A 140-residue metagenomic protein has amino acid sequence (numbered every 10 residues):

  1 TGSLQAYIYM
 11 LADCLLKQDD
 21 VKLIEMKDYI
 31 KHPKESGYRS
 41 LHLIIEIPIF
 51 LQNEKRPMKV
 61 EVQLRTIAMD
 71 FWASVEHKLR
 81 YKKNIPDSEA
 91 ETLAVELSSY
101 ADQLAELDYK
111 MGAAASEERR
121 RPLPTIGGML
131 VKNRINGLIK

Functional and structural regions predicted by a protein language model:
T1-M111: Long beta-strand-rich cores associated with HINT superfamily self-processing modules
L107-K140: Intrinsically disordered, low-complexity acidic/polar and Pro/Ser/Thr-rich regulatory regions that often function as
